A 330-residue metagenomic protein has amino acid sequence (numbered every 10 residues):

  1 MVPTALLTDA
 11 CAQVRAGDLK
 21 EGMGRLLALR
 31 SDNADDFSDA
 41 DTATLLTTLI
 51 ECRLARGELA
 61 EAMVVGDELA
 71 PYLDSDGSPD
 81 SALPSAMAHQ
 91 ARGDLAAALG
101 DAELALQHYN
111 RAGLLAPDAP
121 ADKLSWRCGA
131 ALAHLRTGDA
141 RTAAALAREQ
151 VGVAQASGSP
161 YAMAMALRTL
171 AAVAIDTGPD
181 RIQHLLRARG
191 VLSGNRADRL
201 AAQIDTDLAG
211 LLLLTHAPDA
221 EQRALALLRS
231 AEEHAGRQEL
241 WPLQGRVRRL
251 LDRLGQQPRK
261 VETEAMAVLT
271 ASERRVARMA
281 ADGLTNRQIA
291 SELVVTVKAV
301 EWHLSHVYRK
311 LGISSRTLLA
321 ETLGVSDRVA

Functional and structural regions predicted by a protein language model:
M1-D9, N33-L49, L73-R92, G113-A130 (+4 more regions): Alpha-solenoid helical repeat architecture
A12-G24, A55-A60, V64, A201 (+1 more regions): Inter-helical turn/loop elements of alpha-helical hairpins
A16, R56, L99, T137 (+6 more regions): Structural motif corresponding to the intra-repeat A-B loop/turn of tetratricopeptide repeats
R25, S31-D32, V65, P71-S75 (+8 more regions): Residue position in alpha-helical solenoids
A226, R249-D252, R259-A330: Helix-turn-helix DNA-binding segment
